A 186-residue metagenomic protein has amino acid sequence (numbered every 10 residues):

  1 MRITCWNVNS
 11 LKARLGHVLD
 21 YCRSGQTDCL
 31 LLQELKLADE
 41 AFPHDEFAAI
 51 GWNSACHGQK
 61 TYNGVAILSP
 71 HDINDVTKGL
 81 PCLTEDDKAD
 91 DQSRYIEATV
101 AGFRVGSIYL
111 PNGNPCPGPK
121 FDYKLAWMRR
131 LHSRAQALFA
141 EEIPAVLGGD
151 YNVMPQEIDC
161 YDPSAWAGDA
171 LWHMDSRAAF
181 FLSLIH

Functional and structural regions predicted by a protein language model:
M1-N53, K60-V65, M174: N-terminal, active-site-proximal structural segment of metallo-dependent hydrolase catalytic domains
M1-S10, G102-P117, G148: Active-site-proximal beta-strand elements of phosphoester/diester hydrolases
W6-N7, C22-E40, V105, R134-E157: Active-site beta-strand/loop signature of hydrolases that rely on acidic residues for catalysis
K36, F42-P115: Structured beta-strand-rich core segments of catalytic domains in phosphoester-bond hydrolases
F42-H44, E157-D162: Short aromatic-enriched loop/helix-cap "lid" or pocket-rim segments at secondary-structure transitions that line
P81-D86, L110-M128, W166-D169: Surface-exposed cleft-lining segments at the edges of enzyme active sites
A167-A178: A short acidic, glycine-rich active-site loop that binds or catalyzes chemistry on phosphate/adenosine moieties
H186: Conserved small/polar residues in nucleotide/adenosyl-binding loops
